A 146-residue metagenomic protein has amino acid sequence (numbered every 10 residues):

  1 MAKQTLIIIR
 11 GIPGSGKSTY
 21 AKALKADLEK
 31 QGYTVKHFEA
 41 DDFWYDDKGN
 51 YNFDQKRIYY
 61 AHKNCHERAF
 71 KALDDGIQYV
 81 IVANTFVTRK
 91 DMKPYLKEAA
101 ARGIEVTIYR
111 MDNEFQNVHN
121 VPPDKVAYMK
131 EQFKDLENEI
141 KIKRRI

Functional and structural regions predicted by a protein language model:
K3-L6, R10, S18, D27-Q31 (+4 more regions): Conserved GTP-binding G-domain of TRAFAC-class P-loop NTPases and closely related GTPase folds
I9-I12, H37, I81, Y95: Structural signal for hydrophobic/aromatic residues that build the beta-strand cores of folded beta-sheet domains
S15: ATP-binding Walker
T19-D75, D112-H119: Conserved substrate/cofactor phosphate-moiety recognition/catalytic segment in nucleotide-dependent phosphotransferases
Y60, N64, K90-Y95: Short amphipathic alpha-helical segments
D75-I81: Short, surface-exposed connector motifs at secondary-structure boundaries
I81-M92: Acidic, metal-coordinating catalytic cores used for nucleic-acid/nucleotide bond scission and strand-transfer chemistry
